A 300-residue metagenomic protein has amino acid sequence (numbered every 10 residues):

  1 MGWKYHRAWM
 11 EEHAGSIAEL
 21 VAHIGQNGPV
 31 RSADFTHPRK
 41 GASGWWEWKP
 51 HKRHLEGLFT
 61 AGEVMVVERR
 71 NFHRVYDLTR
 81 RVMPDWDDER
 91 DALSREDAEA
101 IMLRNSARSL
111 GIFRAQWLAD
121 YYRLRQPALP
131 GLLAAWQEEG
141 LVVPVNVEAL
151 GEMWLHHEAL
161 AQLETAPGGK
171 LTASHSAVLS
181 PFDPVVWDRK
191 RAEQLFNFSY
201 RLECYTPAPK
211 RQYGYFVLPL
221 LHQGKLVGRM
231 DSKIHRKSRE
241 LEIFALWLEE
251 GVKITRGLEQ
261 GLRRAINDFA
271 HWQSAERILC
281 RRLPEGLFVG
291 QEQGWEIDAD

Functional and structural regions predicted by a protein language model:
M1-D300: Long, charged, low-complexity, helical-prone intrinsically disordered regions
